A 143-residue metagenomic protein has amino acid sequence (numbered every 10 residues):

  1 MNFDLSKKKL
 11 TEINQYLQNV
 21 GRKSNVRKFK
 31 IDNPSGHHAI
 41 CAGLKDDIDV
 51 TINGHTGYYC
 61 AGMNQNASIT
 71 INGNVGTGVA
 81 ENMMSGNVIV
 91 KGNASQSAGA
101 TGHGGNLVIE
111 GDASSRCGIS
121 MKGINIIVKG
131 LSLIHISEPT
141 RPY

Functional and structural regions predicted by a protein language model:
M1-L131: Charge-rich, low-hydrophobicity low-complexity segments
I134-Y143: Single conserved hydrophobic/aromatic residue that forms the stacking wall/gate of nucleotide- or nucleobase-binding
